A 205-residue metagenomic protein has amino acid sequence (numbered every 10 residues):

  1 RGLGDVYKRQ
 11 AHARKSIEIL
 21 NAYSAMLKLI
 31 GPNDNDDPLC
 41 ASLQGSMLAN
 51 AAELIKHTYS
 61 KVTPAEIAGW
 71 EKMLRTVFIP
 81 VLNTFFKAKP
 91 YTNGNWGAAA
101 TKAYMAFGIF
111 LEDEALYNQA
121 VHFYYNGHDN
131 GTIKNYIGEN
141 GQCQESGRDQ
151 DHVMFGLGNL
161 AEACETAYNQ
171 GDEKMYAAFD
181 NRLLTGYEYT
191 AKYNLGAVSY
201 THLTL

Functional and structural regions predicted by a protein language model:
G2-Y7, T204-L205: Short, small-residue-biased leader/transition segments that mark boundaries at the very start of proteins
D5, N50-H57, A106-F110, G158-N169: Short glycine/serine- and small hydrophobic-enriched flexible loop segments
D5-N95: Extended ligand-binding groove/face enriched in aromatic
A13, D34, P38-A41, I67 (+7 more regions): Solvent-exposed, acidic/flexible segments
R14-I17, N21, S42-S46, A98 (+5 more regions): A structural signal for well-ordered alpha-helical segments within the folded catalytic domains of diverse enzymes
K15-G31, G69-K87, A115-N140, R182-V198: Long, well-ordered core segments of solenoidal/helical folds
L39-A51, A88, A99, A103-M105 (+2 more regions): Carbohydrate-binding/catalytic loop surfaces
C143-L203: Active-site/pore-lining binding-face segments in mid-to-C-terminal subdomains
